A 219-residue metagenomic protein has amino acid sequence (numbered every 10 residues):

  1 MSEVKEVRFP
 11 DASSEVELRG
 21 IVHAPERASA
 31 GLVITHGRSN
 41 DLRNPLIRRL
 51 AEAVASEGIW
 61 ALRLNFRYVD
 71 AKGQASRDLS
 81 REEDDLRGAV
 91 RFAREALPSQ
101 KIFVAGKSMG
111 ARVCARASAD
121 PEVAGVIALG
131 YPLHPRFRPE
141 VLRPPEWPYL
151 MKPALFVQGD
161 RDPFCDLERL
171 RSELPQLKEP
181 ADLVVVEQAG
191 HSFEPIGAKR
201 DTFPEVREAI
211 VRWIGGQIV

Functional and structural regions predicted by a protein language model:
E6-K101, S118, S192-T202: Serine-hydrolase catalytic machinery in alpha/beta-hydrolase-like enzymes
V33-G37, G130, Q158: The conserved beta1-alpha1 loop
R87-K152: Primarily recognizes the serine-hydrolase "nucleophile elbow" in alpha/beta-hydrolase and SGNH/GDSL folds
P148-A154, L177-A181: Short, proline-enriched alpha-helix->beta-strand connector loops that line the catalytic pocket of alpha/beta-hydrolase
L150-M151, F156-Q158, D162, V186: Short beta-strand/loop motif that positions the catalytic acidic residue of the alpha/beta-hydrolase fold
P163-R169: Conserved alpha/beta-hydrolase "acid-adjacent" motif
Q176-S192: Catalytic histidine neighborhood in serine/cysteine hydrolases with alpha/beta-hydrolase-type architecture
A189, G197-V219: Catalytic active-site module of serine/aspartate enzymes centered on a nucleophile-bearing elbow/loop
